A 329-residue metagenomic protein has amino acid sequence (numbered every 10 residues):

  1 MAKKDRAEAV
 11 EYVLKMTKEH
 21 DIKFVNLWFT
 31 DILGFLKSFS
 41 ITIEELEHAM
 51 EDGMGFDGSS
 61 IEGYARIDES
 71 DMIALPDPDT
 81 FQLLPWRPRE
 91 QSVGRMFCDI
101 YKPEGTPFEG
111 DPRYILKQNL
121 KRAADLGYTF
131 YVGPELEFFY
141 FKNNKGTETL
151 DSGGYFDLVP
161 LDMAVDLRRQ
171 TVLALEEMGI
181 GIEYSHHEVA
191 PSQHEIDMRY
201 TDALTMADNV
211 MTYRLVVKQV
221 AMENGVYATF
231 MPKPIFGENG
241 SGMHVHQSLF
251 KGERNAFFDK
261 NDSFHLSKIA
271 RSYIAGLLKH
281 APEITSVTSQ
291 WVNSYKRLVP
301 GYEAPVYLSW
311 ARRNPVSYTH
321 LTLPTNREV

Functional and structural regions predicted by a protein language model:
M1-H187, M206, V226: ATP/Mg2+-dependent ligation/transfer catalytic cores
M96-K102, H194-T201, Q247: Short, hydrophobic beta-strand segments
Y131-K142, M178-M198, A228-H246, I284-V292: Core alpha/beta catalytic barrel or barrel-like domain that forms the active/cofactor pocket in diverse metabolic
E148-L158, P191-M206, I235-G240, R254-F258: Active-site-proximal beta-alpha loop/turn segments in soluble metabolic enzymes
R168-T171, E176, I182, M198-T201 (+1 more regions): Accessory "access/gating" subregions that flank catalytic or transport cores
V210-Y318: Glycine-rich anion/phosphate-binding loop at the beta-strand->alpha-helix junction
T319-T325: Conserved small/polar residues in nucleotide/adenosyl-binding loops
